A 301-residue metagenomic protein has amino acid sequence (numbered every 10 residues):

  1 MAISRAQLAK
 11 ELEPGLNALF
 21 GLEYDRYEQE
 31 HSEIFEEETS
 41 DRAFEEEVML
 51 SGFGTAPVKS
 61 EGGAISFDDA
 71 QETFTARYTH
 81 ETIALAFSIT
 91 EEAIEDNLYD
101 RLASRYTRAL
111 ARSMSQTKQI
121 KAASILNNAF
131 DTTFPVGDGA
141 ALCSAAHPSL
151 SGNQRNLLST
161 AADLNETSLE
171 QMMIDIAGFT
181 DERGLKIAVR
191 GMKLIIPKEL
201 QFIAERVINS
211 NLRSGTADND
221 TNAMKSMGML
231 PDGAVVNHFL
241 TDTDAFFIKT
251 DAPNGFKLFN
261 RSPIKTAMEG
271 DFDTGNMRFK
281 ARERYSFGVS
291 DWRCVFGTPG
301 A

Functional and structural regions predicted by a protein language model:
M1-Y27: N-terminal alpha-helical "arm" segments
A2-K10, A141-D181, A188-K193, E199-A301: Sequence/fold signature of self-assembling virion shell proteins
D25-I83: Assembly/oligomerization interface modules of large self-assembling protein complexes
F44-E45, G52-P57, E61, R77 (+3 more regions): Signature of extracytoplasmic/envelope-associated structural regions
T75-T132, L194, F279-A281: Long, contiguous amphipathic alpha-helices that act as assembly "spine/axial" helices in icosahedral shell and virion
T79, L102, Y106, A161-L164 (+2 more regions): Short, contiguous, pocket-lining structural segments that sit at or immediately flank catalytic/ligand-binding sites
D131-T133, E182-I187: Surface-exposed acidic, glycine-flexible loop patches that form ligand/cofactor-binding and adhesion interfaces
